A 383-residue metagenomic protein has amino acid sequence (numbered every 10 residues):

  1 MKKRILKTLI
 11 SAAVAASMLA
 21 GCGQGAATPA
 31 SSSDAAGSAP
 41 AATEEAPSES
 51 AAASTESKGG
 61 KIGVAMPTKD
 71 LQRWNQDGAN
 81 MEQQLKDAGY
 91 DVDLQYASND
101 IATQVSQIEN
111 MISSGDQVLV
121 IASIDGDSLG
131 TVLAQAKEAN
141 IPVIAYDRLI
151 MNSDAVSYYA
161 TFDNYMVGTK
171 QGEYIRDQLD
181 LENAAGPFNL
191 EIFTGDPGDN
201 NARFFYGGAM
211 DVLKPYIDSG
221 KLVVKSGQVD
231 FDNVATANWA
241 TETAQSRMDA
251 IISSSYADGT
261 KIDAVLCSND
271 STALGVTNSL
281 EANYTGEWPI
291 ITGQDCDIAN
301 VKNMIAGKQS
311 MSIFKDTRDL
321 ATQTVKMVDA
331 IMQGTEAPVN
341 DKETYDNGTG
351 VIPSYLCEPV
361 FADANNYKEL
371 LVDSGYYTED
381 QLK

Functional and structural regions predicted by a protein language model:
K2-T8, M18, C22-K383: A residue-level marker of the well-folded mature domains of exported/periplasmic proteins
S11: Pyridoxal 5′-phosphate
